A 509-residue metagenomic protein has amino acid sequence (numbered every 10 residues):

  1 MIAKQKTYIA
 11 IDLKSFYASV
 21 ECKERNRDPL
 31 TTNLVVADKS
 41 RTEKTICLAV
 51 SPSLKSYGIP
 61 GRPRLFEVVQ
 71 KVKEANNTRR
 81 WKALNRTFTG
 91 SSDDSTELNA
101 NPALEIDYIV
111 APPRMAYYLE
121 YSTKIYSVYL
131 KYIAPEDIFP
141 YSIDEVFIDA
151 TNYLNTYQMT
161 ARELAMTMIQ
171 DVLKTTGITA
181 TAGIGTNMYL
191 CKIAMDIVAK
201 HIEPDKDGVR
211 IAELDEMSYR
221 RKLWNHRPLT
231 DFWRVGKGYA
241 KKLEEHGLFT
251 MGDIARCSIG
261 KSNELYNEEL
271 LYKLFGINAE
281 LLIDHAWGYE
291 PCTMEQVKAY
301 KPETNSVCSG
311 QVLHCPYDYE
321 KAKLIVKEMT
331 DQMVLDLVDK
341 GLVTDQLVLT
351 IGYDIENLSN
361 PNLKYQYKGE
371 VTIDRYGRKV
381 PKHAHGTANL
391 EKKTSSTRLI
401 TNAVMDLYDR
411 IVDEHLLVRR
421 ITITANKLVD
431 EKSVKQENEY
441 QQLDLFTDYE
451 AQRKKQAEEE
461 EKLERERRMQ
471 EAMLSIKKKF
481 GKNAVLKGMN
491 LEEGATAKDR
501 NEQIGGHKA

Functional and structural regions predicted by a protein language model:
M1-A509: Basic, low-complexity intrinsically disordered segments
